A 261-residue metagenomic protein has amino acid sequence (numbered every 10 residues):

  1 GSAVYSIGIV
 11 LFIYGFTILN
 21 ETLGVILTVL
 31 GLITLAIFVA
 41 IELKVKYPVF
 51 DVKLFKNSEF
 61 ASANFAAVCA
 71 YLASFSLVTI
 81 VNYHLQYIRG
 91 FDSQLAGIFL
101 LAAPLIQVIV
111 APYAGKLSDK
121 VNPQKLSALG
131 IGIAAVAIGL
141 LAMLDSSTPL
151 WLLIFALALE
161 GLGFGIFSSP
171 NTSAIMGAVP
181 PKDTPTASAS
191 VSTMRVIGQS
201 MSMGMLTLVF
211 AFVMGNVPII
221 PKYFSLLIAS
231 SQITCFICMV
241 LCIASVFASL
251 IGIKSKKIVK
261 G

Functional and structural regions predicted by a protein language model:
G1-S6, A128-L129: Select subsegments of transmembrane alpha-helices in polytopic membrane proteins, especially boundary-proximal
Y5-L27, A40: Phenylalanine-glycine-rich, low-complexity intrinsically disordered regions, typified by the FG/GLFG repeat domains
Y14, L23-L27, Y47-V217, I228-K256: 12-transmembrane solute porter fold
I18, T34-K46, F210-P218: Structural signal for alpha-helical transmembrane segments and their membrane-water exit/capping regions in multi-pass
I219-F224: Interfacial non-cytosolic loop connecting adjacent transmembrane helices
K257-G261: Short, charged juxtamembrane terminal tails flanking transmembrane helices
